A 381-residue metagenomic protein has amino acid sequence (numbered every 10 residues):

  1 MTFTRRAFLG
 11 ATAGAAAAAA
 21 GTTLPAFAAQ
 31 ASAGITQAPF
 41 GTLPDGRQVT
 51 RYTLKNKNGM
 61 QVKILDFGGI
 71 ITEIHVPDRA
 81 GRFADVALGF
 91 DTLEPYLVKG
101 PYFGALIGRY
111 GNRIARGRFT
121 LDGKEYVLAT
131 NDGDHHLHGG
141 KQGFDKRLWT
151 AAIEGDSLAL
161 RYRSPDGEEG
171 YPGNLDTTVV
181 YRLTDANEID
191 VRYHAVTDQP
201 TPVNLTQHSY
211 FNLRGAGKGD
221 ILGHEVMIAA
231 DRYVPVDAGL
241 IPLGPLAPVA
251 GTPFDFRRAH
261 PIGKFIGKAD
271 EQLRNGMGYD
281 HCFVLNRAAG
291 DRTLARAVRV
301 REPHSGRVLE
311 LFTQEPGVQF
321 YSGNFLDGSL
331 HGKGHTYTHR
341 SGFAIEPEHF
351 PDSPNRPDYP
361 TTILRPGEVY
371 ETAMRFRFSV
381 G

Functional and structural regions predicted by a protein language model:
M1-A15: N-terminal secretory signal peptides and thylakoid transit peptides that target proteins across membranes
T2-F3, T22, F27-M60, L65-G381: An exposed, glycine/acidic-rich loop-and-rim segment of catalytic or binding clefts
A16-G21: Hydrophobic h-region of N-terminal signal peptides that target proteins for export in Gram-negative bacteria
